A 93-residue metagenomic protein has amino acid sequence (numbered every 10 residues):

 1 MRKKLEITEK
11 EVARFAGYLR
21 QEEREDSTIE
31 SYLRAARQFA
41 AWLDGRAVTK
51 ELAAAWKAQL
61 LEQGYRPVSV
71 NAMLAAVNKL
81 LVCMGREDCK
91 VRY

Functional and structural regions predicted by a protein language model:
M1-R2, A13-Y93: N-terminal core-binding DNA-recognition domain of tyrosine recombinases/integrases
